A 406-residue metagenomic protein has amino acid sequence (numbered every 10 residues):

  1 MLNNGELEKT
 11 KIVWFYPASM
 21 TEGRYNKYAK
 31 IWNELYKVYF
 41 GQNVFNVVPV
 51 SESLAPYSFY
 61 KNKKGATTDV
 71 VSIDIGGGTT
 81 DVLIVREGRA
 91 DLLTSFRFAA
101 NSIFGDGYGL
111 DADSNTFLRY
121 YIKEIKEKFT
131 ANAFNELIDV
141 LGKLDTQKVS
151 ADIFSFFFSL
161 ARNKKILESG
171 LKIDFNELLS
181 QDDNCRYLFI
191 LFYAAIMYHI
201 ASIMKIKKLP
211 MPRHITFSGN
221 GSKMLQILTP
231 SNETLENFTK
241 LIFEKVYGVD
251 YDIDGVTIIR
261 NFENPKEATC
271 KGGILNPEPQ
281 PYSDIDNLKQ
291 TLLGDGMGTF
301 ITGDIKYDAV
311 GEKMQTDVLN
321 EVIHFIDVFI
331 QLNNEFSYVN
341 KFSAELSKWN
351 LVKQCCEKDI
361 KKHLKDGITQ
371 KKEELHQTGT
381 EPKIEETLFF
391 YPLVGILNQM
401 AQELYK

Functional and structural regions predicted by a protein language model:
M1, T21-Y28, P49, E177-M197 (+1 more regions): Phosphate/oxyanion-binding active-site loops and adjacent basic polyanion-contact surfaces
M1-V71, I274-Q280, Q290, K362-K406: Nucleotide/phosphate-binding catalytic cleft detector across ATP-hydrolyzing and phosphate-transferring enzymes
K11-K27, F189, K207-I242, F262 (+2 more regions): Glycine-rich phosphate-binding loops at beta-strand->alpha-helix junctions
Y16-M20, S51-Y57, D74-T79, R86-R89 (+1 more regions): Short, flexible loop/turn elements at secondary-structure junctions
K37-S51, E233-C270: Conserved phosphate-binding/catalytic loops in two-lobed NTP-binding clefts
K61-F96, G273: Gly/Thr-rich phosphate-binding beta-strand-loop-beta motif of the actin/hexokinase/Hsp70
I84-P230, L293-I330, S337-K365: Phosphate-binding glycine-rich/basic clefts of nucleotide- and phosphate-handling proteins, predominantly
D252-K406: Acidic, glycine/GT-rich loop-and beta-edge segments that sit at the periphery of enzyme/chaperone cores
